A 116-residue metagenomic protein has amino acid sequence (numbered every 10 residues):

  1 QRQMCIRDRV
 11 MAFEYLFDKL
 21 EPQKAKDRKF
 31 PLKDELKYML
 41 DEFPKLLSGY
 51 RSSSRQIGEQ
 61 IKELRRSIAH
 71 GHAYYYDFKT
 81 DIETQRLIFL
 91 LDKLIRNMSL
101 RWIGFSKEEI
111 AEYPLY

Functional and structural regions predicted by a protein language model:
R2-I6: Short, small-residue-biased leader/transition segments that mark boundaries at the very start of proteins
R7-V10, P44-G49: C-terminal amphipathic alpha-helical segment
D8-E21: Hydrophobic alpha-helical packing segments in soluble, helical-rich domains
K24-R28, D34, Y38-D41, G49-Y116: Polyanionic, low-complexity intrinsically disordered segments
